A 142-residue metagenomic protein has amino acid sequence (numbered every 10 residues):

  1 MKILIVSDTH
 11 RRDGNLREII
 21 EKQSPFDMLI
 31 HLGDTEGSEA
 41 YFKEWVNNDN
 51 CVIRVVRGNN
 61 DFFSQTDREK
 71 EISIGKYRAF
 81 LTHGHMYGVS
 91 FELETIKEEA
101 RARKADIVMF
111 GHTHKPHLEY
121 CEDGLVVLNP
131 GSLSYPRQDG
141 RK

Functional and structural regions predicted by a protein language model:
M1-I3, E71-F80, C121-V127: Beta-strand-turn-beta hairpins that frame and shape the catalytic cleft of phosphate-ester-processing enzymes
M1-N50, D61-R68, G140-K142: N-terminal active-site segment of His-dependent metallophosphoesterases
I5-S7, M28-D34, R54-N59, F80-H83 (+2 more regions): Active-site neighborhood of phospho(di)ester-bond hydrolases with catalytic His/Asp-centered motifs
R11, G37, M86, K115 (+1 more regions): Short active-site segment of divalent metal-dependent hydrolases/proteases that encodes the spacing between
R12, Y41, R78-F80, Y87 (+2 more regions): A generic structural micro-environment signature that highlights single residues at secondary-structure boundaries
S24-P25, Y41, E71-S73, K104-D106 (+1 more regions): A general secondary-structure boundary signal
C51-V52, V89-K142: Conserved beta-sheet core of the metallophosphoesterase superfamily
R54-E99, R103: Helix-adjacent hinge/juxtasegments
